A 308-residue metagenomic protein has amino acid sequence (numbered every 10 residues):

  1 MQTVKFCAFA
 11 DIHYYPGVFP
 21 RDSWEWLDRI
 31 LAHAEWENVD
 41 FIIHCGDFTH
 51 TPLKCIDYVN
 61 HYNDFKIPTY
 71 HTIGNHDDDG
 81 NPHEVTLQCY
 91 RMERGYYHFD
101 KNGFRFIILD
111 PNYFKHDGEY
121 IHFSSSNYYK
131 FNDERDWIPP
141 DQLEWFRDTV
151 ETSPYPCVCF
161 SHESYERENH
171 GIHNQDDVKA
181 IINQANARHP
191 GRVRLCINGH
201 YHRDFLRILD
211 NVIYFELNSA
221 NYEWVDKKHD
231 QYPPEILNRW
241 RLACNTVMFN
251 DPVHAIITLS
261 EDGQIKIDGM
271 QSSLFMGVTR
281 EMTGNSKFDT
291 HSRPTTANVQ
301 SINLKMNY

Functional and structural regions predicted by a protein language model:
M1-D57: N-terminal active-site segment of His-dependent metallophosphoesterases
V4, D40, Y96, G103-F104 (+1 more regions): Alpha/beta-hydrolase fold active-site loops
A8-A10, F41-D47, P68-N75, V158-H162 (+2 more regions): Active-site neighborhood of phospho(di)ester-bond hydrolases with catalytic His/Asp-centered motifs
V18-D22, I56, E84, D133 (+1 more regions): Short, solvent-exposed loop/turn segments at secondary-structure boundaries
C45, D148-E168: Short acidic, glycine-rich surface-loop motifs adjacent to enzyme active sites
L53-R147, D177-V193, R207-Y222, D226-C244 (+1 more regions): Extended active-site neighborhood of metal-dependent phosphoesterases/phosphodiesterases
P111, F160-Y165, H200-Y201, M270-Q271: Short, well-ordered beta-to-alpha junction loops that form the rim of enzyme active sites and present histidine/acidic
D204-Y308: Binuclear metal-dependent phosphoesterase catalytic core
